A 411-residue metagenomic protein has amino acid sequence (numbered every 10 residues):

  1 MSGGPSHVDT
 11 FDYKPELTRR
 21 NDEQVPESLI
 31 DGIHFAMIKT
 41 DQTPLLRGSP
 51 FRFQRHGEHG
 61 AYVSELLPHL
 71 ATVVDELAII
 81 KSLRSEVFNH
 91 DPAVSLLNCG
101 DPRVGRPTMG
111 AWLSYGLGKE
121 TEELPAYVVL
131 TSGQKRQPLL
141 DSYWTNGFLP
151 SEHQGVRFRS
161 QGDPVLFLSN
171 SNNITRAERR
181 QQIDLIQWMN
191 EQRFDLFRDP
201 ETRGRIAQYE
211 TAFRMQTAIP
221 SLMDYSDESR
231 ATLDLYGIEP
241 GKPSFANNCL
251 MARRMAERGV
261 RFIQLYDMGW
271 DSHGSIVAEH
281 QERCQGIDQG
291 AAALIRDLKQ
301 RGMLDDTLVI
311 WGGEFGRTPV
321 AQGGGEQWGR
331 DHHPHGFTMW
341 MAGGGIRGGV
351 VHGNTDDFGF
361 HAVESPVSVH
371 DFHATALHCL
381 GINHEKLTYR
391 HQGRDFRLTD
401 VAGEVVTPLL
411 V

Functional and structural regions predicted by a protein language model:
M1-V411: Ligand-binding pockets and gating/stacking loops
